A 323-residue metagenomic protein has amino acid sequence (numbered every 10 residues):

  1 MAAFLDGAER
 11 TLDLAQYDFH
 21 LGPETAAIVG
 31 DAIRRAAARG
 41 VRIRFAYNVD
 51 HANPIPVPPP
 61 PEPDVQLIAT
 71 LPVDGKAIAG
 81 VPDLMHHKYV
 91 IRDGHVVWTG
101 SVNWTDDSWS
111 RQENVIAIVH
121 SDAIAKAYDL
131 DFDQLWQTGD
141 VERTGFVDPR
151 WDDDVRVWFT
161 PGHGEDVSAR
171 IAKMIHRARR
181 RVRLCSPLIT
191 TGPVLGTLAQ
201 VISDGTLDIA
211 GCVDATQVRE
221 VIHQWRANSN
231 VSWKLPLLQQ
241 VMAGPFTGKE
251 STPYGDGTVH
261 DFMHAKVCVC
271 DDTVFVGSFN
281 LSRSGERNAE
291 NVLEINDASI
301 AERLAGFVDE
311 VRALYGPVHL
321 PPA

Functional and structural regions predicted by a protein language model:
M1-T11, F19, A36: The feature marks the first
A2, A27-V97, V102, D106-Q137 (+6 more regions): PLD/PLD-like phosphodiesterase catalytic module centered on the HKD motif
L14-Q16, Y47-N48: Short beta-strands and strand-loop turn motifs
Y17-H20, E24: Asp/Glu-centered strand-loop micro-motifs enriched in Gly/Pro and often flanked by an aromatic residue
